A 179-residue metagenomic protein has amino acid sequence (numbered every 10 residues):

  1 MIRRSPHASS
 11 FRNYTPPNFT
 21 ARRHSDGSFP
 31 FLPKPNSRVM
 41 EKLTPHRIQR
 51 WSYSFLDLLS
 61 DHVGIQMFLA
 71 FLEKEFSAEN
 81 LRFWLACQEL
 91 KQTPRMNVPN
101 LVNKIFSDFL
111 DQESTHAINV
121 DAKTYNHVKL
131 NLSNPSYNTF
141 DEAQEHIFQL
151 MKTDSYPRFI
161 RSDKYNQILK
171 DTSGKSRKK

Functional and structural regions predicted by a protein language model:
M1-K179: Long, compositionally biased intrinsically disordered regulatory segments in eukaryotic proteins
